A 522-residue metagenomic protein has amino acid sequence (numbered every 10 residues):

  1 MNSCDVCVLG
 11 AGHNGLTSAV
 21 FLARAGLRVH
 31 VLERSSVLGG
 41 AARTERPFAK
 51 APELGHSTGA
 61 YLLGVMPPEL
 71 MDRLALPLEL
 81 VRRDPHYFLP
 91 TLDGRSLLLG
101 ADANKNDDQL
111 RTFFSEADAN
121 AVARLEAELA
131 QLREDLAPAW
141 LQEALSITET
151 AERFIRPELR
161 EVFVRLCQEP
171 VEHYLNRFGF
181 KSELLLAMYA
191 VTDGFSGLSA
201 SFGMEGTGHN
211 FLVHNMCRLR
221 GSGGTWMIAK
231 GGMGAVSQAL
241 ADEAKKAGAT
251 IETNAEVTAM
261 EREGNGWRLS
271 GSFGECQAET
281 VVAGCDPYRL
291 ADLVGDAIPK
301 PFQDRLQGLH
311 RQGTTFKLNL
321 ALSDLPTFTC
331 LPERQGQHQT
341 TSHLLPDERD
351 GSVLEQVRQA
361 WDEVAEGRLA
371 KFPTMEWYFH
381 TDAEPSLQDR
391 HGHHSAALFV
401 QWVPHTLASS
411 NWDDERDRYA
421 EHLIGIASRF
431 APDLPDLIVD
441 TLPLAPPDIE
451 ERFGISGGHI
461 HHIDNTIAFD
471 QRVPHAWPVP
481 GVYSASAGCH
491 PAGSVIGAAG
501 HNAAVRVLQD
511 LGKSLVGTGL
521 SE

Functional and structural regions predicted by a protein language model:
N2-P138, I463: N-terminal glycine-rich phosphate/pyrophosphate-binding loop and immediately adjacent elements
A130-A247, I455-D464: Active-site/ligand-binding neighborhood in enzyme catalytic cores
L184-F202, L369-Y378, R429-H490: A glycine-rich dinucleotide-binding beta-alpha-beta segment and adjacent secondary-structure elements that constitute
A229, E256-D389: Mid-domain catalytic core of redox enzymes that form a hydrophobic substrate pocket/lid adjacent to a catalytic redox
A244-V257: A conserved beta-strand/loop element that lines the FAD pocket in flavoprotein oxidoreductases
R262, D510-E522: Active-site-proximal substrate-binding core of FAD-dependent oxidoreductases
P326, W361-A370, W412-P447: Flavin-binding catalytic cores
A487-L508: A conserved FAD-binding loop/helix module that cradles the flavin
